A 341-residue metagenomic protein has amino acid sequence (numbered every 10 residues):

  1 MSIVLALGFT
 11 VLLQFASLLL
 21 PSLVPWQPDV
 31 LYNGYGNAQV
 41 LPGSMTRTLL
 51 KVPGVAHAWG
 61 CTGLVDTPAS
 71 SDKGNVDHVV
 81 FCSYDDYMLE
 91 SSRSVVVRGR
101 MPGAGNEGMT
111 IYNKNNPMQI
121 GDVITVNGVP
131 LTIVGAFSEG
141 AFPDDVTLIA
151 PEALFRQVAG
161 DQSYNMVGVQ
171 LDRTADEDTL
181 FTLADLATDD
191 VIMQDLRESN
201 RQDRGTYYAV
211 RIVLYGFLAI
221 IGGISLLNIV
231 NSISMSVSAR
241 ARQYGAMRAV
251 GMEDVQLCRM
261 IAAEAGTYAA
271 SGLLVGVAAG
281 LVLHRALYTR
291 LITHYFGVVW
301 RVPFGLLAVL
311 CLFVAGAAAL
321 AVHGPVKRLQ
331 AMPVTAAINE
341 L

Functional and structural regions predicted by a protein language model:
M1, S225-T267: Interfacial "coupling" helices/loops that link adjacent transmembrane helices in transporter permeases
S2-F9, R211-N231, Y268-G276, L306-L310 (+2 more regions): Alpha-helical transmembrane segments of integral membrane proteins
I3-V30: Alpha-helical transmembrane segments
L20-V24, G135, G140, T182-L226 (+4 more regions): Peri-transmembrane interface segments
P21-M166: Short beta-strand boundary microenvironments
V30-G36, D161-A184, V191: A short beta-strand structural signal in non-transmembrane regions
G99, G251, G276: Conserved G/P- and acidic residue-centered "switch" motifs that form tight phosphate/ATP-binding loops in soluble
V255-M260, A270-A336: Short helix-loop junctions at transmembrane helix boundaries
